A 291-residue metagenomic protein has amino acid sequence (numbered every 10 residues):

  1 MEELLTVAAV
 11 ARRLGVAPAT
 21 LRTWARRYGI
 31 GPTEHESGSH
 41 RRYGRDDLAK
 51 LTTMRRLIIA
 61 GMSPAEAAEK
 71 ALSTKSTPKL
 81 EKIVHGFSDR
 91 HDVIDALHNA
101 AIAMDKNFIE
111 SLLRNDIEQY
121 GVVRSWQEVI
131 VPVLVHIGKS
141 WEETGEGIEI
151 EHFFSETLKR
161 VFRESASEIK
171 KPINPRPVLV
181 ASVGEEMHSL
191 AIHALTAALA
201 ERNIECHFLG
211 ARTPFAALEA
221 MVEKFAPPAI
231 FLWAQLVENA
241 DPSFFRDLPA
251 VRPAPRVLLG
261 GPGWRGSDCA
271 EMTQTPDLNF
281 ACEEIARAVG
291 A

Functional and structural regions predicted by a protein language model:
M1-L5: A detector for short, charged/polar N-terminal pre-domain segments
T6, A19-T20, T52, A194 (+1 more regions): Short Gly/charged-rich anion-binding patches and loops
V10: Hydrophobic adenine-recognition pocket in adenosine-nucleotide-binding enzymes
R13, P18-K170: Long amphipathic alpha-helical segments
G145-A291: C-terminal regulatory/effector modules of DNA-binding transcriptional regulators
